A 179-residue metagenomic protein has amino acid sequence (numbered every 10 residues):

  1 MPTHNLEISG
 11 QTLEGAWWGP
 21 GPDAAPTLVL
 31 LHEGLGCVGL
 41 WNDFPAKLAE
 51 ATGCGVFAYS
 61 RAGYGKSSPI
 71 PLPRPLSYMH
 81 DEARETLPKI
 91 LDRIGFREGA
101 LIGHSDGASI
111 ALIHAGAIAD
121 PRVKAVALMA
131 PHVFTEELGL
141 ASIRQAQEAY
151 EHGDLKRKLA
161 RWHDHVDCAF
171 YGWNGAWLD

Functional and structural regions predicted by a protein language model:
M1-T12: N-terminal cap/lid segment of alpha/beta-hydrolase-fold proteins
E14-P69: Conserved HGGG/HGGXW glycine-rich cap/lid loop of the alpha/beta-hydrolase fold
F44-A49, P73-P75, A119, S142-A146: Glycine-rich, phosphate-binding/catalytic loops in enzymes
P45, L91, H114-A115: A conserved amphipathic alpha-helix that caps or lines the catalytic cleft of carbohydrate- and lipid-modifying enzymes
T52, A58-E98: Active-site loop/oxyanion-hole signature of alpha/beta-hydrolase fold enzymes
R97-E136: Conserved hydrolase catalytic core segment
P131, T135-E136, L140-D179: The alpha/beta-hydrolase serine catalytic core
